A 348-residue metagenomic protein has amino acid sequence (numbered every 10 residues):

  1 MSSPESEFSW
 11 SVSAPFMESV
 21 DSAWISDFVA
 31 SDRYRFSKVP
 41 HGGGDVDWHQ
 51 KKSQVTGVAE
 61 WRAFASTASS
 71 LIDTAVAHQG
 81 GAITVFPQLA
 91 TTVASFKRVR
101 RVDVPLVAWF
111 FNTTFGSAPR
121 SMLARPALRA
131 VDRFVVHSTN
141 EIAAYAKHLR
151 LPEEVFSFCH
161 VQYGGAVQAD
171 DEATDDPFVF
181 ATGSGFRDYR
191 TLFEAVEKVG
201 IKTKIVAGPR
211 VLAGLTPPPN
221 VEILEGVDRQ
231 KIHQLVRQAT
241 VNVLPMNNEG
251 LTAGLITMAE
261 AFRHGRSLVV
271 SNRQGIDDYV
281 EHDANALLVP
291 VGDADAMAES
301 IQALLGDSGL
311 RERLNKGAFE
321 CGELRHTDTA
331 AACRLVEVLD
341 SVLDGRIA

Functional and structural regions predicted by a protein language model:
D132-V155: A short, active-site helix/loop in glycosyltransferases that binds the activated sugar's phosphate group
T174-P217, I223-Q230: Conserved catalytic-core segment of nucleotide-activated headgroup transferases in glycan assembly
G214-L215, R273-D283, L287-L288: Short acidic/histidine- and often glycine-rich active-site loop of Leloir-type glycosyltransferases that engages
Q230, L244-E260, R273, D277-D278: Nucleotide-sugar-dependent
V236-L251, R266-S267: Acidic donor-binding loop of glycosyltransferase active sites
H282-D283, L287-A294, Q302-G309: Conserved acidic donor-binding segment of nucleotide-sugar-dependent glycosyltransferases
A296, A303, L310-R325, R334: A short, well-ordered alpha-helix in the C-terminal region of glycosyltransferases
T327-A348: C-terminal alpha-helical cap of glycosyltransferases
